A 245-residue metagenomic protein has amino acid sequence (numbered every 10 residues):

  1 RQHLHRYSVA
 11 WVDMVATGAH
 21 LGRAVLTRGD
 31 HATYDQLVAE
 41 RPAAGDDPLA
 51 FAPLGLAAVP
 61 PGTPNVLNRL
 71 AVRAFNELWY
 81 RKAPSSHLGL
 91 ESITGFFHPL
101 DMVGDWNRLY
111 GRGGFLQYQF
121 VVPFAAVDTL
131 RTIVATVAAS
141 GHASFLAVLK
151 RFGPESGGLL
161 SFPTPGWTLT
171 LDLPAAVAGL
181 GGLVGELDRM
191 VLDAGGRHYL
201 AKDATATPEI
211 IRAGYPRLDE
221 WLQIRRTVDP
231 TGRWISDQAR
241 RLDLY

Functional and structural regions predicted by a protein language model:
R1-Y245: Noncatalytic alpha-helical scaffold of FAD-dependent oxidoreductases
